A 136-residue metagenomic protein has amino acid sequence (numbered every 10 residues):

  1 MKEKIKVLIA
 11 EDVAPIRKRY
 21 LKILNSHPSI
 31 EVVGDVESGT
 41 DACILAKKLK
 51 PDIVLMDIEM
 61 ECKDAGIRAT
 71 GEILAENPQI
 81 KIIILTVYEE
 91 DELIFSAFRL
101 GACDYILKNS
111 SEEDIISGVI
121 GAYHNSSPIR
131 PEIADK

Functional and structural regions predicted by a protein language model:
E3-I16, Y20, L24: Conserved acidic segment of CheY-like receiver
A10-E11, V36, V54: Conserved sequence signature across two-component system core domains
D12, L85-E89, K108-S110: Conserved active-site segment of CheY-like receiver
D35-I44, A65-G66: Helix N-cap/capping motif at the beta->alpha junctions
I44, I67-Q79: Short amphipathic alpha-helix used as the core "switch/output" element in two-component signaling
D57-I58, T86: Active-site residues of response regulator receiver
I94-F98, N109-K136: Short, flexible helix-to-coil linker/hinge segments that flank and couple to helix-turn-helix
